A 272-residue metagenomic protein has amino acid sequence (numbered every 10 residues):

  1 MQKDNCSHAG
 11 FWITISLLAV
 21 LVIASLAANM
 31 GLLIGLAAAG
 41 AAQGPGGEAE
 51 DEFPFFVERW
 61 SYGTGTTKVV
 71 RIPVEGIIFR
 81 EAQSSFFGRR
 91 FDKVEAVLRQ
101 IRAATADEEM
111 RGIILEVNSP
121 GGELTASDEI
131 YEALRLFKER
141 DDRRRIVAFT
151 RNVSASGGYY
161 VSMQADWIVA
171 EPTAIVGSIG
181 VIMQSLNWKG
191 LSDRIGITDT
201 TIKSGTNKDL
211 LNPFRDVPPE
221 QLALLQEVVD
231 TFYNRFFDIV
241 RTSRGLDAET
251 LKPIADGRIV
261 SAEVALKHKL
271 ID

Functional and structural regions predicted by a protein language model:
Q2-S16, V20-R144, F149, V153-S243: Small-residue-centered hinge/linker elements
E220-D272: Flexible, glycine-rich surface segments
